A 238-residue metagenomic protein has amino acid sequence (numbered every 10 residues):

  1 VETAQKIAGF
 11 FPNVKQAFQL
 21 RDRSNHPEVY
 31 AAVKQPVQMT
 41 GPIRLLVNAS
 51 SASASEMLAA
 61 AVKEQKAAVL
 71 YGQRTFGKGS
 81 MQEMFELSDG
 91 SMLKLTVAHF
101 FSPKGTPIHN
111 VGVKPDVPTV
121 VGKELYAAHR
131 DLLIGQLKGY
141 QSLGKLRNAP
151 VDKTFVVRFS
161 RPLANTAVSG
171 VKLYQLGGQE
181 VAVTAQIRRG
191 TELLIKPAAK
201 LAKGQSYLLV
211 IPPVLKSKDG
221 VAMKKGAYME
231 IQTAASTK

Functional and structural regions predicted by a protein language model:
V1-Q5, V37, A49-E56, A149-T154 (+1 more regions): Soluble non-cytosolic domains of exported or imported proteins
V1-S51, S80-E86, F101: Gly/Ser/Thr-rich loop/hinge elements
A4-A8, T40-I43, S55-A59, K63 (+5 more regions): Extracytoplasmic/secreted envelope proteins and their assembly/folding machinery, especially bacterial periplasmic
I7-A17, L46-A49, A60-V69, A98 (+5 more regions): Structured segments of extracytoplasmic/periplasmic soluble domains in secreted or envelope-associated proteins
A52, Q65-K78, N165-S169: Short, well-structured beta-strand/strand-turn elements
D89-M92, F100-F101, N110, R189-I195: Aromatic sugar-binding surface patches on proteins that engage polysaccharides or sugar-phosphate polymers
L125-G139: Proline/serine/threonine-rich low-complexity linkers at boundaries of modular beta-sandwich domains
G135-K238: Acidic, low-complexity Ser/Thr/Gly/Pro-rich repeat segments typical of extracellular/periplasmic and surface-exposed
